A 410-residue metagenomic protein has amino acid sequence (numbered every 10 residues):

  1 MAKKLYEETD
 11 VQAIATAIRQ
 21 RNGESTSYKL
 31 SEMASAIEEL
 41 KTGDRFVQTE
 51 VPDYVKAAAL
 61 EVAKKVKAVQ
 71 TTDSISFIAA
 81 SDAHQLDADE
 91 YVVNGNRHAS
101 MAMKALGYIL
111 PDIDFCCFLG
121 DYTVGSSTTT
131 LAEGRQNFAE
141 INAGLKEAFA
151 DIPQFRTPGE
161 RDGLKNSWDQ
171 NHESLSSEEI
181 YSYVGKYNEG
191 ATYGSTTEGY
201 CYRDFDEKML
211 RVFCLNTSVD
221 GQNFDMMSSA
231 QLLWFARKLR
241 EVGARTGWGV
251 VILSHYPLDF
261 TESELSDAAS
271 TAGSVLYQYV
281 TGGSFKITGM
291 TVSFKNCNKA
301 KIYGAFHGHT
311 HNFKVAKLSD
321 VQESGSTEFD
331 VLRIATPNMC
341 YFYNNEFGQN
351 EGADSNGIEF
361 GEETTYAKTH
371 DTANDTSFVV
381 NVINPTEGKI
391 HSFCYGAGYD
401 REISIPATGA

Functional and structural regions predicted by a protein language model:
M1-E50: Surface-exposed receptor/substrate recognition regions of extracellular proteins
R45-A132: N-terminal active-site segment of His-dependent metallophosphoesterases
Y54, A58, S127-R240, D320-K368 (+1 more regions): Extended active-site neighborhood of metal-dependent phosphoesterases/phosphodiesterases
A63-I78, Y200-C214, V242, T246-G249 (+2 more regions): Beta-strand-turn-beta hairpins that frame and shape the catalytic cleft of phosphate-ester-processing enzymes
S81-H84, G120-Y122, E160-R161, T217-S218 (+3 more regions): Active-site metal-binding loops of divalent metal-dependent hydrolases
Q85-Y91, G221-D225, F342-N345, R401-I403: Short, solvent-exposed loop/turn elements at domain surfaces
K104-F115, E147-A150, M209-C214, Q222-S326: His/acidic metal-ligating clusters that form di-metal
F393-S404: Short, solvent-exposed aromatic-acidic interface loops
